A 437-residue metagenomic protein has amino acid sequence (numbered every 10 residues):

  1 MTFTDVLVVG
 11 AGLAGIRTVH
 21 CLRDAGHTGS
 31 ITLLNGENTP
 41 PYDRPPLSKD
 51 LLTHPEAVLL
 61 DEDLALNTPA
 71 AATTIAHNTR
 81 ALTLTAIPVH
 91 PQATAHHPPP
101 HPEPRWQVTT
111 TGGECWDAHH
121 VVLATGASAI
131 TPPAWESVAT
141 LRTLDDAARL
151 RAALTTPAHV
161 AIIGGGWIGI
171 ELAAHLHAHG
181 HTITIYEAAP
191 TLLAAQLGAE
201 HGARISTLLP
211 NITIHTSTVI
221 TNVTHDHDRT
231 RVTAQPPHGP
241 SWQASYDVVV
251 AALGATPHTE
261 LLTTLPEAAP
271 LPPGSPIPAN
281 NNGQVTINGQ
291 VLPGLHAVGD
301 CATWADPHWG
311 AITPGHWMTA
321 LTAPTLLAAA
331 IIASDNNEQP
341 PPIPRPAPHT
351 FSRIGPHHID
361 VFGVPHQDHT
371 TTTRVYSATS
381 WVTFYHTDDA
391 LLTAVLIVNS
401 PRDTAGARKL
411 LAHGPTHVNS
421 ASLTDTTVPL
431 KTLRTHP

Functional and structural regions predicted by a protein language model:
T2-T4, C301-R402: Mid-to-C-terminal Rossmann-like scaffold of FAD/NAD(P)H-dependent oxidoreductases
T2-T73, H175-L197, G406: Beta1-alpha1 glycine-rich phosphate/pyrophosphate-binding loop at the start of Rossmann-like nucleotide-binding domains
T2-V9, L66-H159, T233-P240, V248-L253 (+1 more regions): FAD-binding core/adjacent interface of flavoenzyme oxidoreductases
G10-L13, R142, I163-G166: Glycine-rich Rossmann-fold phosphate-binding loop(s) that bind the pyrophosphate of adenine dinucleotide cofactors
G15, G169-I170: N-terminal Rossmann-fold NAD(P) dinucleotide-binding loop
E136-P157, Q243-A320: FAD-site-proximal beta/loop scaffold in flavoenzymes
H159, L172-N222, P346-T350: Rossmann-like dinucleotide-binding cores of NAD(P)H-dependent redox enzymes
W242-L271, H357-P437: C-terminal catalytic lobe of FAD-dependent flavoproteins
